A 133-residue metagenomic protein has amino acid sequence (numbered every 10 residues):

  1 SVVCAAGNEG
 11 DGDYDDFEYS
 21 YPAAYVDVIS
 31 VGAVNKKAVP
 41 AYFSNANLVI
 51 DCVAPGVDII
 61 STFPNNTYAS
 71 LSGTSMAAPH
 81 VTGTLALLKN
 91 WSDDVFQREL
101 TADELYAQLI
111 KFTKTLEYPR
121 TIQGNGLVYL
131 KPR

Functional and structural regions predicted by a protein language model:
S1-D51, D58-T82: Substrate-binding/specificity loop regions of serine endopeptidase catalytic domains, predominantly subtilases
Y14, H80, N90, K131-R133: Residue-level recognition of conserved structural "scaffold" positions that shape functional pockets and channels
G56-Q123: Hydrolase catalytic cores
P119-R133: Caspase-like cysteine protease fold
